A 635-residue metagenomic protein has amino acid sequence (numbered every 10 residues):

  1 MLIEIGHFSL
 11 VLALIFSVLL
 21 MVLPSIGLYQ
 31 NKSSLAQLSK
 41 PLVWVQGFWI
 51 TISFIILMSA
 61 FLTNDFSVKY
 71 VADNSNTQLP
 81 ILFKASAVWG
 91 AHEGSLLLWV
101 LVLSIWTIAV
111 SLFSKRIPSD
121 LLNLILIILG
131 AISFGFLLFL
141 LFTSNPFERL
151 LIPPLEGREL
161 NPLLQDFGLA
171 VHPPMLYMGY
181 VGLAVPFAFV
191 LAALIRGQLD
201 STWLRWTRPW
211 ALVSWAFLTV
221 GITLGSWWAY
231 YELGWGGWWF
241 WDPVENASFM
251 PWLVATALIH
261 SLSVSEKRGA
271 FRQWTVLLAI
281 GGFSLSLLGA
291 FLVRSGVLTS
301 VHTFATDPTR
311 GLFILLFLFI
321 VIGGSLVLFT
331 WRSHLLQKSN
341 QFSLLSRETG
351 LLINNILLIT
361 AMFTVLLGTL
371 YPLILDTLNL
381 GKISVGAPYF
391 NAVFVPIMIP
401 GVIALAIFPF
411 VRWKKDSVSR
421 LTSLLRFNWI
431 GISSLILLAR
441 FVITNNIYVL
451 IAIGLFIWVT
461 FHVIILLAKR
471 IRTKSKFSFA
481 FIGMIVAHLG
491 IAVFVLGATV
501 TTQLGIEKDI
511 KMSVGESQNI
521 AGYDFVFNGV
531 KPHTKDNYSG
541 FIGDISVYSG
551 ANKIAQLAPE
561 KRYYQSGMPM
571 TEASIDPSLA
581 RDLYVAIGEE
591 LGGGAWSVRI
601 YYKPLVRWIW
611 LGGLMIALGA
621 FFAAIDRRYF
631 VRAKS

Functional and structural regions predicted by a protein language model:
M1-S33, I50-I52, F66, P243-P251 (+5 more regions): Contiguous transmembrane helix-bundle modules in multi-pass membrane proteins
M1-S9, K32-A36, S59-E93, N145-P173 (+8 more regions): Membrane-interface interhelical loops and short amphipathic "cap" helices that link adjacent transmembrane segments
V11-V22, L28-Y29, S95-S226, G234: A conserved hydrophobic secondary-structure block that centers on an alpha-helix together with its immediately flanking
Y29-I50, L112-S133, I195-A216, W241 (+6 more regions): Membrane-interfacial loop-to-helix junctions in multi-pass inner-membrane proteins
V45-L62, G135, F217-L224, L285 (+1 more regions): A generic, lipid-embedded transmembrane alpha helix
I50-D73, T77, S86-T107, S111 (+6 more regions): Transmembrane-helix bundle segments that line or gate the permeation/cavity pathway in multi-pass membrane proteins
D509-R599: Soluble non-transmembrane domains of integral membrane proteins
